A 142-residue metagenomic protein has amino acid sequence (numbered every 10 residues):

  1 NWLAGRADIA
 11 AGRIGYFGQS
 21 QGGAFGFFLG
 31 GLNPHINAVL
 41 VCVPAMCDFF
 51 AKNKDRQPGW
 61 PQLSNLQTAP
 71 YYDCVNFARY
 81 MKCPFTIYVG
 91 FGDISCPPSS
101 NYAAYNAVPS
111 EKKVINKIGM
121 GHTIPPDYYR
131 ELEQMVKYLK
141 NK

Functional and structural regions predicted by a protein language model:
N1-W60: Primarily recognizes the serine-hydrolase "nucleophile elbow" in alpha/beta-hydrolase and SGNH/GDSL folds
I9, H35, C83, S110-E111: Short, well-ordered coil loops that connect the C-terminus of an alpha-helix to the N-terminus of a beta-strand
I14, V39, F85, K113-V114: Hydrophobic/aromatic residues located in beta-strands of well-ordered beta-sheets within soluble catalytic
Q19, C42-A45, V89-F91, K117-G119: Active-site-proximal beta-strand/loop segments in catalytic clefts of secreted hydrolases
G26, A51, P97-P98, P126: Short glycine-/acidic-enriched loop or helix-start segments at secondary-structure transitions that form or flank
C47, L66, H122: Short, small-residue-enriched loops and turns at beta-alpha junctions that line or gate enzyme active sites
K52-V108, I115-N116: The feature captures the conserved acid-bearing segment of alpha/beta-hydrolase catalytic domains
A103-K142: C-terminal catalytic histidine-bearing segment of alpha/beta-hydrolase fold enzymes
